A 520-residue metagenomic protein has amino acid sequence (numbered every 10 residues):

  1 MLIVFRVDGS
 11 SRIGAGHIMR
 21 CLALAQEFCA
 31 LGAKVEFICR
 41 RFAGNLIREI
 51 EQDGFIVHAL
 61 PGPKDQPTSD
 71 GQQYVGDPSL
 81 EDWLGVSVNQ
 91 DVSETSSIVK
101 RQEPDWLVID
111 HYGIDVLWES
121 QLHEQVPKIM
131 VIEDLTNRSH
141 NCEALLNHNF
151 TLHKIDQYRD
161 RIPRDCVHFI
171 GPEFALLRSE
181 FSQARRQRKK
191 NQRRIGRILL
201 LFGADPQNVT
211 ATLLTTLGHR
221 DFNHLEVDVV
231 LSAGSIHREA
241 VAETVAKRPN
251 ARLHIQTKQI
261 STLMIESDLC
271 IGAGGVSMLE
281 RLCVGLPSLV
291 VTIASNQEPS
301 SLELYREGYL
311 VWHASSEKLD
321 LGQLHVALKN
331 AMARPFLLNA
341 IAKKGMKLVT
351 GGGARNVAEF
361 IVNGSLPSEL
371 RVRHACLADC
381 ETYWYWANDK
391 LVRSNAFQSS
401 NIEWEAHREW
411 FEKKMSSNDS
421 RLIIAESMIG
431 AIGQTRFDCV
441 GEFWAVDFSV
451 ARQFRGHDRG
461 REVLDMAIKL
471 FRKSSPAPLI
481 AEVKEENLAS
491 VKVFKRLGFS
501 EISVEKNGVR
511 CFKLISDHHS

Functional and structural regions predicted by a protein language model:
A15, L22-A25, K258-S300: A donor-sugar binding/catalytic signature common to diverse glycosyltransferases and related nucleotide-sugar
L31-V92: Conserved nucleotide-sugar phosphate-binding/catalytic loop shared by glycosyltransferases and other
N141-N208, G234, E239: A nucleotide-sugar donor-handling region in carbohydrate enzymes
R185-Q187, Q192-D268: Donor-nucleotide binding loops and adjacent catalytic segments primarily of GT-B fold Leloir glycosyltransferases
N330, L337-G351: A short, well-ordered alpha-helix in the C-terminal region of glycosyltransferases
T350-E369: C-terminal alpha-helical cap of glycosyltransferases
E369-T382, A387-D389, L422, E426-S520: Acyl-donor (CoA/ACP) binding surface of acyl/acetyltransferases
E412-I424: A short helix-loop-beta-strand connector motif used in the catalytic cores of GNAT acetyltransferases and, in some
